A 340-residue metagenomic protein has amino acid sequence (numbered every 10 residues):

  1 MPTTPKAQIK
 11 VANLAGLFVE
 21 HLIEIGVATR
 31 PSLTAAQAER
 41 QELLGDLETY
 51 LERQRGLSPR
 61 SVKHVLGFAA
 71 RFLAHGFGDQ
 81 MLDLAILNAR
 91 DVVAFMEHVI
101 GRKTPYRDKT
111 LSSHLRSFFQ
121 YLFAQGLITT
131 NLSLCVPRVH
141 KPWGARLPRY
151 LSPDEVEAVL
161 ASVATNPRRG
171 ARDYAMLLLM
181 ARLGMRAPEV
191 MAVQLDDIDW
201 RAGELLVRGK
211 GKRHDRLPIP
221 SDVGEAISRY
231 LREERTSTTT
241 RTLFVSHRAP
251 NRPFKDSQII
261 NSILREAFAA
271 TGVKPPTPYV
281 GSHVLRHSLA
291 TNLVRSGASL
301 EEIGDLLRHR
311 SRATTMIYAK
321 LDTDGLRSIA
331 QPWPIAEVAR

Functional and structural regions predicted by a protein language model:
M1-R340: Conserved catalytic core of the tyrosine transesterase superfamily
